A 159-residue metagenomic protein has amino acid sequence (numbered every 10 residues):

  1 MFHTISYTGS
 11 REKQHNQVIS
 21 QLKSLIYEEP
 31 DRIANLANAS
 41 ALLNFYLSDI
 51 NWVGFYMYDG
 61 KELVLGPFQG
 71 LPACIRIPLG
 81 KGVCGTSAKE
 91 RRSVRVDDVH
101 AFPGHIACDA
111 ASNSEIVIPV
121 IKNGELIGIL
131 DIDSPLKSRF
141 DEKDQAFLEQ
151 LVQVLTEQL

Functional and structural regions predicted by a protein language model:
M1-G66, L159: Intrinsically disordered, low-complexity terminal regulatory regions
F2, K23, S134-L159: Juxtadomain coupling helices with adjacent low-complexity linkers
D31-A34, L79, S112, K143: A generic structural signal for residues located within well-ordered alpha-helices of large catalytic or ligand-binding
I50, Y58-C108: Regulatory sensory and allosteric helical modules in signal-transduction proteins and certain transcription factors
W52, V117, I129: Short hydrophobic/aromatic beta-strand element in the GNAT-like acyltransferase core that lines or flanks the acyl-donor
S114-I121: A short, aliphatic-rich beta-strand micro-motif
I121-S134: Sensory-domain boundary capping and coupling elements
